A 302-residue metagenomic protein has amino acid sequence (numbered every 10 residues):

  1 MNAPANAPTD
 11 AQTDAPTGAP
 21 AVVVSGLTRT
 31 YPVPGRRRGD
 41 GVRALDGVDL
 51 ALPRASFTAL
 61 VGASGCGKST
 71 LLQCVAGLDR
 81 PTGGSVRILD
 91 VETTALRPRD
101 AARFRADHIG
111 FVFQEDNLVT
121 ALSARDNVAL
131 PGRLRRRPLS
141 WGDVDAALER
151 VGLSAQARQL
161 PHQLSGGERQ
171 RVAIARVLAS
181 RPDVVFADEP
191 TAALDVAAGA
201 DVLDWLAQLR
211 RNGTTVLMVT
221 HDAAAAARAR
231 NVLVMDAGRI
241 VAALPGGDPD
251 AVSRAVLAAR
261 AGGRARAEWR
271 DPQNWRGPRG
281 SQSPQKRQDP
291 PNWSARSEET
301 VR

Functional and structural regions predicted by a protein language model:
A76: Helix-to-loop junction immediately C-terminal to a conserved catalytic motif
G84-E92: Conserved ABC transporter NBD signature motif
A106, Q159-H162, S180, N212: Conserved signature/switch motifs of ABC ATPase nucleotide-binding domains
L122-L130: Short coil-to-helix segment of the ABC ATPase nucleotide-binding domain corresponding to the Q-loop/switch region
L160-L164, E168-Q170: Conserved ABC ATPase signature
V185-D188: Catalytic Walker B motif of ABC-type/P-loop ATPase nucleotide-binding domains
V196-A198: Helix N-cap at the start of a conserved alpha-helix in ABC-type nucleotide-binding domains
